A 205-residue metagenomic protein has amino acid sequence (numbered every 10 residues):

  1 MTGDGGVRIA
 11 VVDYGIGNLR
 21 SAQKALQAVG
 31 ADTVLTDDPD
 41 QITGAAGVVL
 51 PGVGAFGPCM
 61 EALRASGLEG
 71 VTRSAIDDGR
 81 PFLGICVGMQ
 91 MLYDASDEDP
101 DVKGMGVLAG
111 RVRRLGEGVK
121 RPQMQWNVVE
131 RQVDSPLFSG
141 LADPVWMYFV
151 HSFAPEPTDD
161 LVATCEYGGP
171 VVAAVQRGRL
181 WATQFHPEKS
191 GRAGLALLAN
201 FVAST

Functional and structural regions predicted by a protein language model:
D4-A10: Extreme N-terminal starter segment of soluble prokaryotic enzymes
G6, T183-T205: Acyltransferase
D32, G47, P81-L83, W146: Structural signature of beta-strand start/N-cap positions in the alpha/beta core of ABC transporter nucleotide-binding
T33-G44: Short acidic low-complexity segments
I42-G52: Short acidic/histidine-rich motifs immediately flanking catalytic phosphotransfer sites in two-component signaling
G54-W126: Cysteine-nucleophile active-site neighborhood
D94-G169: Pocket-forming structural segment of enzyme catalytic cores
P170-Q176: Short, surface-exposed beta-strand/loop micro-motifs that present aromatic residues
